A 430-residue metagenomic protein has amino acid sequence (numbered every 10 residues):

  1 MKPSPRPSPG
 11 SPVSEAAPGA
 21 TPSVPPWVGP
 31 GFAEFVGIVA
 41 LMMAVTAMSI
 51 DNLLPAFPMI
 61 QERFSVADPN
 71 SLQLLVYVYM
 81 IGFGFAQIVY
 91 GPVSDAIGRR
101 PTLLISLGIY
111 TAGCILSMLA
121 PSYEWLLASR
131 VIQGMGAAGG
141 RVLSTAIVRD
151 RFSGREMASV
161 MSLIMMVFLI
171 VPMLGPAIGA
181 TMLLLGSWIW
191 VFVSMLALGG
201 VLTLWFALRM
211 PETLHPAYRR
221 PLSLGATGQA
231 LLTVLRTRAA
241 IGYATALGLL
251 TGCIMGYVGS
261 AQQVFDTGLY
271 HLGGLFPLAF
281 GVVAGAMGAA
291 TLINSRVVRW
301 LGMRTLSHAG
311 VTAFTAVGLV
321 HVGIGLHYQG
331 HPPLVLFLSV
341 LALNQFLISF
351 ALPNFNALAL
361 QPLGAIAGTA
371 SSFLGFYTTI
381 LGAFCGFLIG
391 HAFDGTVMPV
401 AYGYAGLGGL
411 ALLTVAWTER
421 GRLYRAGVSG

Functional and structural regions predicted by a protein language model:
G19-G29, T213-Y243: Juxtamembrane intracellular "pre-TM" segments in multi-pass secondary transporters
E34-V66, Y90, Y257-Q262: Extracytoplasmic
A56-F85: Extracellular/periplasmic helix-loop-helix junction of adjacent transmembrane segments in MFS-like secondary
V66, G98, L119-W125, G136 (+2 more regions): Helix-breaking motifs and short loop linkers at transmembrane-helix boundaries and internal kinks in secondary membrane
G84-E124: Conserved MFS/SLC helix-loop-helix module at the cytosolic interface between two early adjacent transmembrane helices
I109-L116, E124-I132, V335-V340: Paired small-residue
W125, R155, S159-L208, L214 (+1 more regions): Helix-loop-helix hairpin linking two adjacent transmembrane segments in secondary transporters
S129-I170: Cytoplasmic helix-loop-helix junction between adjacent transmembrane helices in 12-TM secondary transporters
